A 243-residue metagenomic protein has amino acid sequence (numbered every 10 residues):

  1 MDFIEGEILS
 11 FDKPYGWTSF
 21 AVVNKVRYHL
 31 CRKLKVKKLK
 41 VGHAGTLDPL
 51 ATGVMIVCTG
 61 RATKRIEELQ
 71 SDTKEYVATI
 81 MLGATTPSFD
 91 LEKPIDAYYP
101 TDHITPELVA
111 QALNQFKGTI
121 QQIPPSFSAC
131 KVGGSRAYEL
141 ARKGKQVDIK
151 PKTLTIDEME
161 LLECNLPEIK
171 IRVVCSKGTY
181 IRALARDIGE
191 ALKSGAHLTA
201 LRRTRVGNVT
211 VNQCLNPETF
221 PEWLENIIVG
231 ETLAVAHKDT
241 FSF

Functional and structural regions predicted by a protein language model:
M1-F243: Catalytic/RNA-binding core of pseudouridine synthases
